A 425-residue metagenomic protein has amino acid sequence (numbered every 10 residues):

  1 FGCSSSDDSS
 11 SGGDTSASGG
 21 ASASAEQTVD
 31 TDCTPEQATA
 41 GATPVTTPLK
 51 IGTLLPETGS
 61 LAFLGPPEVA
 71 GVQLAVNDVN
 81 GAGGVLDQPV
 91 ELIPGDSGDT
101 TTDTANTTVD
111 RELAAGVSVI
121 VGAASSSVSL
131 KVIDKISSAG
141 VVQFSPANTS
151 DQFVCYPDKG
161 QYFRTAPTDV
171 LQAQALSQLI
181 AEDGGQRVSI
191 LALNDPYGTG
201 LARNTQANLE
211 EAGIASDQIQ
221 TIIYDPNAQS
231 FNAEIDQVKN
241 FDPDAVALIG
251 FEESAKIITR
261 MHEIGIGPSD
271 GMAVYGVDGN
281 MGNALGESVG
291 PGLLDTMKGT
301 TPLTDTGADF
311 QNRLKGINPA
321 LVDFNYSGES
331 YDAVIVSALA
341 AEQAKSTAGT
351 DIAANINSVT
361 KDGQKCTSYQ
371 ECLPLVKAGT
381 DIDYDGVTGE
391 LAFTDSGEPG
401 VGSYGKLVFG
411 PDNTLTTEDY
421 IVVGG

Functional and structural regions predicted by a protein language model:
S4-G425: Extracytosolic ligand-binding ectodomains
